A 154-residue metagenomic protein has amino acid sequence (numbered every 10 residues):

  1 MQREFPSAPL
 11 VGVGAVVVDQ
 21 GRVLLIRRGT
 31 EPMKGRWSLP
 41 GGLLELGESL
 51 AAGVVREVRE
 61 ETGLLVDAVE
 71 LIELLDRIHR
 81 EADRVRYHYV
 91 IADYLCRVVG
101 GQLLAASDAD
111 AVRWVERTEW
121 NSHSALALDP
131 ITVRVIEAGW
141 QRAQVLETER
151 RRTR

Functional and structural regions predicted by a protein language model:
M1-V23, L95: Conserved N-terminal beta-strand and adjoining loop/helix that marks the start of the Nudix/MutT-like hydrolase domain
F5-P9, R36, R84-V90, A109: A generic structural micro-feature
L25-R27: Beta-strand scaffold of nucleotide-dependent catalytic cores
P32-W37, W114: A conserved beta-turn-beta hairpin within the catalytic core of GNAT-like acetyltransferases that forms part
L39-I72, Y94: The catalytic Nudix box helix
R77-Q102: Active-site-adjacent beta-strand/loop module that shapes the phosphate/pyrophosphate-binding cleft
Q102-R154: Nudix hydrolase/Nudix homology domain
